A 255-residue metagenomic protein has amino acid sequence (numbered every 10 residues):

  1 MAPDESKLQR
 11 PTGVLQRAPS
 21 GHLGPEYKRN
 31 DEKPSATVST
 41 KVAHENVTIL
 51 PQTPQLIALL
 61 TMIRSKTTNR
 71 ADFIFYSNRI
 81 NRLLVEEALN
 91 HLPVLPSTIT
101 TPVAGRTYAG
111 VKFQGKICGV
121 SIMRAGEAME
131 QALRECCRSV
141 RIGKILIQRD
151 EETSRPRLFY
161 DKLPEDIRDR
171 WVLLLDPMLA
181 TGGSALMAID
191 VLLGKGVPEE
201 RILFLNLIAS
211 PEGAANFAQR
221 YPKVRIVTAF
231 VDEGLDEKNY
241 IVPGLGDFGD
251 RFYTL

Functional and structural regions predicted by a protein language model:
A2-L255: PRPP-associated nucleotide enzymes
